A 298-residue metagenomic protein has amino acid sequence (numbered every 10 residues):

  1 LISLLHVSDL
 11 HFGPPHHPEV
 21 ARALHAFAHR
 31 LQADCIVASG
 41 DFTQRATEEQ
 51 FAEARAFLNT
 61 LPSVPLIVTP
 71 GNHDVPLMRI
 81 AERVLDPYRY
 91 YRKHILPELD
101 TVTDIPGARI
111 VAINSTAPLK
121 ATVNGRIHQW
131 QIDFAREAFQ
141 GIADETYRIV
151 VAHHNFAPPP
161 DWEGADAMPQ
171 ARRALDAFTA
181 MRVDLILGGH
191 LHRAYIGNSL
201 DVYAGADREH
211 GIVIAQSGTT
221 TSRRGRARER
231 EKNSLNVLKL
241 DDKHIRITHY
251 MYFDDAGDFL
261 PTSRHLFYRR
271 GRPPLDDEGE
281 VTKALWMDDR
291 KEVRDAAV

Functional and structural regions predicted by a protein language model:
L1-T60, M78, F134: N-terminal active-site segment of His-dependent metallophosphoesterases
V7-S8, C35-D41, P65-N72, N114 (+3 more regions): Active-site neighborhood of phospho(di)ester-bond hydrolases with catalytic His/Asp-centered motifs
G13-P15, Q44-E49, E53, N72-I80 (+4 more regions): Active-site environment of divalent metal-dependent phosphoester hydrolases
A21-R22, Q50-A54, I127-D133, A165-R173: Charged helix-capping and loop-helix junction motifs
A52-E137, I142, A177-T179, R208 (+1 more regions): Extended active-site neighborhood of metal-dependent phosphoesterases/phosphodiesterases
F139, D144-P159: Short acidic, glycine-rich surface-loop motifs adjacent to enzyme active sites
E163-D241: Conserved beta-sheet core of the metallophosphoesterase superfamily
K239-V298: A short C-terminal boundary segment appended to hydrolase-like catalytic domains
